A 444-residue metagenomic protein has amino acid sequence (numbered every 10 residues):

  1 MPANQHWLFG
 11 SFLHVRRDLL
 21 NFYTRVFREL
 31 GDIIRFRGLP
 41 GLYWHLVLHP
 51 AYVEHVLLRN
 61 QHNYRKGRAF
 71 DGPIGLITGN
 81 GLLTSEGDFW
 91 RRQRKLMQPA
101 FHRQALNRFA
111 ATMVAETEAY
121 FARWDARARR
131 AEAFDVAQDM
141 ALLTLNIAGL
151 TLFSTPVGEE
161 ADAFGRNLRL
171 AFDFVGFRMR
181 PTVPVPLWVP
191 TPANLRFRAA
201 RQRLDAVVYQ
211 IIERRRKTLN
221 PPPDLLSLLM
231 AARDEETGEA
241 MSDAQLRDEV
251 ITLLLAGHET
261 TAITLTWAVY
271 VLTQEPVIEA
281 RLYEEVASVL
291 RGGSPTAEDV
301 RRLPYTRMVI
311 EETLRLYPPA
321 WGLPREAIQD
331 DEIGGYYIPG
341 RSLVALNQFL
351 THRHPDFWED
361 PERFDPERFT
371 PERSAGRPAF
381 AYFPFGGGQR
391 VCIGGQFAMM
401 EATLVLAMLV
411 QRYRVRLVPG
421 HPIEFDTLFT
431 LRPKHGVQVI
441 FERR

Functional and structural regions predicted by a protein language model:
M1-A3, L8, H14, R65-D71 (+5 more regions): Cytochrome P450 heme-thiolate monooxygenase catalytic core
M1-W44, A51, A69-I77, N167 (+4 more regions): N-terminal targeting/anchor module and adjacent flexible "hinge" preceding the catalytic domain
F12-G31, A206, Q210, G293-G334: Conserved cytochrome P450 K-helix E-x-x-R motif and the immediately C-terminal K′/meander segment
N21, E54-I74, E359: Cytochrome P450 catalytic domain signature, combining two hallmark sequence patches
T260-E279, Y283-E285, Q396-Y413: Cytochrome P450 catalytic-core helices
L346-S374: Conserved cytochrome P450 K-helix/beta-meander segment immediately N-terminal to the heme-binding cysteine loop
